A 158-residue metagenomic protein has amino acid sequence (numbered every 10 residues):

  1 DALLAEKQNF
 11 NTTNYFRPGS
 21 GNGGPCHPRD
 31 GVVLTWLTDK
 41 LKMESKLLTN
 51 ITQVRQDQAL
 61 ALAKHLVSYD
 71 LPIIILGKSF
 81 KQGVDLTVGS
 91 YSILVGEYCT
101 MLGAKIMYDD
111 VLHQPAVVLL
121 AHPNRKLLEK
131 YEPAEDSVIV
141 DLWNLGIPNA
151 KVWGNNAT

Functional and structural regions predicted by a protein language model:
D1-T158: Structural/interface elements that position substrates and couple domains in central-metabolism enzymes
